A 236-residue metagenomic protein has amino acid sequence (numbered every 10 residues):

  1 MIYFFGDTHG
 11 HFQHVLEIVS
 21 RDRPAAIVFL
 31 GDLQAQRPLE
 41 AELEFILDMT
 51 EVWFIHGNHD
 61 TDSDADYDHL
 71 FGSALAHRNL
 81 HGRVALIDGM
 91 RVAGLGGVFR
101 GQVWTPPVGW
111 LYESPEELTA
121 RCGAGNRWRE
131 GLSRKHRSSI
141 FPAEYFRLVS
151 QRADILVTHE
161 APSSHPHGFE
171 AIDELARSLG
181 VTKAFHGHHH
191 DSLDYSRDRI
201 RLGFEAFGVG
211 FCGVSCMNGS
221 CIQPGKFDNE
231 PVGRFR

Functional and structural regions predicted by a protein language model:
M1-Y3: Extreme N-terminal starter segment of soluble prokaryotic enzymes
F5, G10-I87, F207-V209: Core catalytic region of metal-dependent phosphoesterases/phosphodiesterases, especially metallo-beta-lactamase-like
T8-H9, G31, L132-R134, S138 (+5 more regions): Catalytic cores of nucleotide-sugar-dependent glycosyltransferases that transfer UDP/GDP/TDP-activated
H9-V15, Q34-L39, I55-D66, V84-L86 (+4 more regions): Active-site environment of divalent metal-dependent phosphoester hydrolases
H14-E17, A85-D88, E174-R177, K183-H186 (+1 more regions): Binuclear metal-dependent phosphoesterase catalytic core
V15-R21, E144-S150, C221: Short amphipathic alpha-helix with an adjacent loop that forms part of the alpha/beta core around
P24, A153, T158, I172-H186: Proline-aspartate-enriched helix->loop->beta-strand connector
M90-E160: Active-site-proximal loop/helix segment associated with metal-binding centers of metalloenzymes
